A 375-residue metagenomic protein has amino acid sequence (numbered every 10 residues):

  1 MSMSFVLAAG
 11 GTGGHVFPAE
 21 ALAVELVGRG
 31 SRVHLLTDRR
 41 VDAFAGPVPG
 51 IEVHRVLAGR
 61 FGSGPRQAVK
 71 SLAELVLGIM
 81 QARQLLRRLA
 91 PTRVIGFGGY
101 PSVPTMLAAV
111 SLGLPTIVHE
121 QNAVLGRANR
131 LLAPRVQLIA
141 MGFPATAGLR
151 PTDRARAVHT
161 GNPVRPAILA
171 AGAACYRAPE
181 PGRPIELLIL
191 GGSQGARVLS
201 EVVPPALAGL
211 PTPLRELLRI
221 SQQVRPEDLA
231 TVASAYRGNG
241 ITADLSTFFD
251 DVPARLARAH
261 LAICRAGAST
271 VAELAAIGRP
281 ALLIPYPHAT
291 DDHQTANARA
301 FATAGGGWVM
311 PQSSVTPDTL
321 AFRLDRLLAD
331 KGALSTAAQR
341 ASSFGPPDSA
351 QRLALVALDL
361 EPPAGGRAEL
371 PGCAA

Functional and structural regions predicted by a protein language model:
M3-A73: Glycosyltransferase specificity loop/lid
G28, H34-L36, R40-I51, V56 (+5 more regions): Donor-nucleotide binding loops and adjacent catalytic segments primarily of GT-B fold Leloir glycosyltransferases
R32, R40, E52, V110-A174: Active-site-proximal region of nucleotide-activated glycan assembly enzymes, centered on histidine/acidic-rich loops
R40-F44, R93-L112: An aromatic- and histidine-rich active-site surface loop
G64-R93, V103: An amphipathic, basic-hydrophobic alpha-helix
P91-R93, A257-A272, R279-P280: Acidic donor-binding loop of glycosyltransferase active sites
R326, P346-A375: C-terminal alpha-helical cap of glycosyltransferases
A333-P347: A short, well-ordered alpha-helix in the C-terminal region of glycosyltransferases
